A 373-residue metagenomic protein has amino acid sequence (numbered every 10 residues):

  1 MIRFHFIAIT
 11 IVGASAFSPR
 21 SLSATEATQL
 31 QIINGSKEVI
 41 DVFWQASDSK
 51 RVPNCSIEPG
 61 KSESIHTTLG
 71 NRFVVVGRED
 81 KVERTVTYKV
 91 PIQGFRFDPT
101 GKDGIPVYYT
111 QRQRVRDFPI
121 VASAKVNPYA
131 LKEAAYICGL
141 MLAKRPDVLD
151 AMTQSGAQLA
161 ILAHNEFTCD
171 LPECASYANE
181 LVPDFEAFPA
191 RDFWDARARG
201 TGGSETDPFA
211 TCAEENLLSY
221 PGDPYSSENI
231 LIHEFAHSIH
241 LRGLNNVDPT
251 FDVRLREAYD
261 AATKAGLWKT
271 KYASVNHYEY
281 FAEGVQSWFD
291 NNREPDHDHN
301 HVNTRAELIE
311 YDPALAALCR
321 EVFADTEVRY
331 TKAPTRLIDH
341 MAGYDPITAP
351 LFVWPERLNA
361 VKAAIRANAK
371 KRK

Functional and structural regions predicted by a protein language model:
L30-E38: Asparagine-centered strand-capping/turn motif at beta-strand->loop junctions
I40-S47: Short, surface-exposed beta-strand/strand-loop-strand elements in extracellular ectodomains
S49-G70: Intrinsically disordered, low-complexity Pro/Gly/Ser/Thr-rich segments with frequent PxxP/GP/PP motifs and embedded
L69-E79: A short, solvent-exposed beta-strand micro-motif common in secreted/extracellular proteins
R78-D103: Structured interaction patches on ligand/partner-binding surfaces of diverse proteins
G104-D260, D298-H301: Acidic/His-rich structured neighborhood in mature extracellular/periplasmic domains
L241-E294: Post-HExxH zinc-binding segment in Zn-dependent metallohydrolases
V285-K373: Pan-zinc metallopeptidase signature
